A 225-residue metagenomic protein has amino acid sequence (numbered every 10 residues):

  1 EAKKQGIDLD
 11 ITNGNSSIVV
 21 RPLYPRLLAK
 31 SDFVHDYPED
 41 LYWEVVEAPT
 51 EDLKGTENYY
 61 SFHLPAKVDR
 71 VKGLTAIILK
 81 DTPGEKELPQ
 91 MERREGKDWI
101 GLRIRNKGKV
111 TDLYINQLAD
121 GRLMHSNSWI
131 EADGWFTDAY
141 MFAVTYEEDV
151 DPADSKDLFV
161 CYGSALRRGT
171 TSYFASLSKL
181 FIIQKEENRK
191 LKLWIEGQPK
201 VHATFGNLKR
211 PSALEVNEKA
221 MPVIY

Functional and structural regions predicted by a protein language model:
E1-Y225: CBM-like, beta-strand-rich accessory domains located in the C-terminal region of large, secreted polysaccharide-active
